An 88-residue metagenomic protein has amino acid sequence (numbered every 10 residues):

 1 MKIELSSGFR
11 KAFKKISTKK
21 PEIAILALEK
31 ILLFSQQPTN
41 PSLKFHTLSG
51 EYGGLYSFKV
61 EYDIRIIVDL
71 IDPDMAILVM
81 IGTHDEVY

Functional and structural regions predicted by a protein language model:
M1, E29-K30, K44, G54-Y56 (+2 more regions): A generic structural signal for short beta-strands and their flanking turns/coil linkers
M1-E29: Arg/Lys-rich, positively charged N-terminal/basic patches that mediate binding to nucleic acids
K11, L33, E86: Active-site micro-motifs of SAM-dependent methyltransferase domains
A12, K30, T47, S57 (+1 more regions): Residue-level recognition of specific faces of alpha-helices
K14-I16, P21-I25, V60-Y88: Enriched for short, Lys/Arg-rich terminal
L33-S57: A short, surface-exposed loop/turn module that caps and links secondary-structure elements
